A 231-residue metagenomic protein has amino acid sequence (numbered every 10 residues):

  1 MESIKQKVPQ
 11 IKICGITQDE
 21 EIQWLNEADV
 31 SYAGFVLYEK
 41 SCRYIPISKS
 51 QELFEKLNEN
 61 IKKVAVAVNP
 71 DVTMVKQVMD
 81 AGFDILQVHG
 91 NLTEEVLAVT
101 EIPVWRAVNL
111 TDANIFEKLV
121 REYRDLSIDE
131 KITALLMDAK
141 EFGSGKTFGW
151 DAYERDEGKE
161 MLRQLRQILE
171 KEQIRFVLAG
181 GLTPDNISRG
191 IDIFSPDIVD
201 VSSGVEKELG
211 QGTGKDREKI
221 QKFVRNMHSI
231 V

Functional and structural regions predicted by a protein language model:
M1-V231: Conserved N-terminal beta1-alpha1 strand-loop-helix module at the mouth
